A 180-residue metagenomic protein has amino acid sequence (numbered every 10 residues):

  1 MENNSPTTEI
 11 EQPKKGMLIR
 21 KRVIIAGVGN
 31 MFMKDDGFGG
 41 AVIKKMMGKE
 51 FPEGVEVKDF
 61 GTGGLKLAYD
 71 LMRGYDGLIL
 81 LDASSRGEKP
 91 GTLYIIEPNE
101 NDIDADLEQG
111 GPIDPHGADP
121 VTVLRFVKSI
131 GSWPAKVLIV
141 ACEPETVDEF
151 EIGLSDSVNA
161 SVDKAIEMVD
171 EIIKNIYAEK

Functional and structural regions predicted by a protein language model:
E2-W133, I139-C142, I152-K164, I172-E179: N-terminal catalytic or cofactor-binding beta/alpha core of small enzyme domains
V147-E151: A short acidic, helix-capping loop that chelates divalent metal ions and anchors anionic groups
V169: Hydrophobic "lid"/C-terminal helical patch of Rossmann-like NAD(P)-dependent dehydrogenase/epimerase domains
